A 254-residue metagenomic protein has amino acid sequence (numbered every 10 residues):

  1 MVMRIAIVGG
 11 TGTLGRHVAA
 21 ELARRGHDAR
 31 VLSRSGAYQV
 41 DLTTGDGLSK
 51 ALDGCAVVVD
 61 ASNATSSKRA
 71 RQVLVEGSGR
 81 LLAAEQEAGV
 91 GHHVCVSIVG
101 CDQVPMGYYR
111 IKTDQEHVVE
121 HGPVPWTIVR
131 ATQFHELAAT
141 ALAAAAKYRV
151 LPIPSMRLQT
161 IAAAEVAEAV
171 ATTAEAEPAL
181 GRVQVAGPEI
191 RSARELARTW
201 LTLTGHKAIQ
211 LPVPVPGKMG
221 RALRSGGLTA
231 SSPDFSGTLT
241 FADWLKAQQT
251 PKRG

Functional and structural regions predicted by a protein language model:
V2-H27: N-terminal Rossmann NAD(P)H-binding glycine-rich loop of SDR-like oxidoreductase domains
L14, A163-V170, V185, A193-L196 (+1 more regions): Non-catalytic, hydrophobic alpha-helical segments
H27-A88, I98-V104: NAD(P)H-binding glycine-rich loop region in Rossmannoid oxidoreductase-like domains and their noncatalytic homologs
S97, H117-L137: Conserved beta-loop-beta element that borders a ligand/cofactor-binding pocket
W126-T127, T140-I161, E165: A conserved pocket-lining segment of Rossmann-fold NAD(P)-dependent short-chain dehydrogenase/reductase
E136-A146, T173-V183, H206-K207: Glycine/proline-rich active-site loop of Rossmann-fold NAD(P)-dependent oxidoreductases
P152-R157, V183-I190, T204: Glycine-rich Rossmann NAD(P)(H)-binding loop
A197-G254: Mobile cap/lid helix-loop segments that border enzyme active or cofactor-binding sites and regulate substrate access
